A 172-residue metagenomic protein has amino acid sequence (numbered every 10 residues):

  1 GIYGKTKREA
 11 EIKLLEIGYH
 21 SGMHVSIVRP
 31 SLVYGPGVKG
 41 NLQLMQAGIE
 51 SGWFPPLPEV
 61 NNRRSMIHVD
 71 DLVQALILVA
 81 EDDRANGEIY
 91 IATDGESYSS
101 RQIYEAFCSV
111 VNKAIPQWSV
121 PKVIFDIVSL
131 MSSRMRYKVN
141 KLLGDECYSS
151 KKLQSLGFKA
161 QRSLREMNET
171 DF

Functional and structural regions predicted by a protein language model:
G1-S26: Active-site Tyr-X1-5-Lys
I2-T6, P30, S65-V69: The catalytic Tyr-centered alpha-helix of NAD(P)H-dependent dehydrogenases
M23-Q43: Flexible, glycine-rich beta-alpha linker
V38-L44, P58-A80, G87-E88: Substrate-positioning beta->alpha
L44-V69, A114-C147: Alpha-helical membrane-targeting segments
V69, S100, A160-Q161: Amphipathic alpha-helical segment in the mid-to-C-terminal domain of diverse UDP/GDP-sugar glycosyltransferases
L78, D82-K138, E169-F172: Mid/C-terminal beta-alpha module of Rossmann-like enzyme folds, strongest in SDR-family dehydrogenases/epimerases
Y137-F172: C-terminal amphipathic/interface module of NAD(P)-dependent oxidoreductases and related NAD-binding regulators
